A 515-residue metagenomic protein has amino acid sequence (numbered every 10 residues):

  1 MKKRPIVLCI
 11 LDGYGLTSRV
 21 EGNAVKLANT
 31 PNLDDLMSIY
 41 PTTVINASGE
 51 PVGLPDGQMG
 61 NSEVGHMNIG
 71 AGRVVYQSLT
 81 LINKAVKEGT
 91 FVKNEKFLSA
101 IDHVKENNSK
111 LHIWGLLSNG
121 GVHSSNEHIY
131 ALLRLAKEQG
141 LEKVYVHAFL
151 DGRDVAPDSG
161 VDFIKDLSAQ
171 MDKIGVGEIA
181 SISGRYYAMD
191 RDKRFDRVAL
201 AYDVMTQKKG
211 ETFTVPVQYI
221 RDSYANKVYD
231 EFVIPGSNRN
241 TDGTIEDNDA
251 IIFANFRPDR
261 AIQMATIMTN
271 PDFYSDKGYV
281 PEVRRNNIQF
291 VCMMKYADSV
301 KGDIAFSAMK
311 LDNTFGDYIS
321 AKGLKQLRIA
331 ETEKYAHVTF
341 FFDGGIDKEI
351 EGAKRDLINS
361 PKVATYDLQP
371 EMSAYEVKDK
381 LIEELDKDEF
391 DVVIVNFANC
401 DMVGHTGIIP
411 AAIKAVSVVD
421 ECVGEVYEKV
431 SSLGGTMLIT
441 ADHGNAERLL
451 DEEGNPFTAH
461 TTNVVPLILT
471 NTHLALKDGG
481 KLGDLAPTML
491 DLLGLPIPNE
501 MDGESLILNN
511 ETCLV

Functional and structural regions predicted by a protein language model:
M1-V515: Feature captures the catalytic ectodomains and active-site-proximal regions of enzymes that hydrolyze or transfer
